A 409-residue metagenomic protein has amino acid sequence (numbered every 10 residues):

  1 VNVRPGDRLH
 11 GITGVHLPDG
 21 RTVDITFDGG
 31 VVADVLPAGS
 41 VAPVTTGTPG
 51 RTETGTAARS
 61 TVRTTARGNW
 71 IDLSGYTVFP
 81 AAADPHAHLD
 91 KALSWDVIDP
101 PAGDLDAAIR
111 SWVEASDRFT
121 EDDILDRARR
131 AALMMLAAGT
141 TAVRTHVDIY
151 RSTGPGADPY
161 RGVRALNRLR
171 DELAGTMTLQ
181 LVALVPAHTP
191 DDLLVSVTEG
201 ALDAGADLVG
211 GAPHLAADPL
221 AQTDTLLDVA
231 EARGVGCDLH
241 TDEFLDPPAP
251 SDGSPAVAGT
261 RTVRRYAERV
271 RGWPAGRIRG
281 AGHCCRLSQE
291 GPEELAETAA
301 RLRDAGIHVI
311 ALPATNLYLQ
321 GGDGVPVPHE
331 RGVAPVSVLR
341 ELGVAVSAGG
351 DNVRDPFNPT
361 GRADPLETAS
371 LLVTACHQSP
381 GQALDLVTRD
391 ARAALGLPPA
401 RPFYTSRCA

Functional and structural regions predicted by a protein language model:
V1-T64: N-terminal metal-binding scaffold of metallo-dependent hydrolase/deaminase domains
V15, G30, G75, H86 (+8 more regions): Divalent metal-coordination and catalytic microenvironments
Y76-V78, W95-H146, S152, A157-A174 (+1 more regions): Alpha-helical scaffold segments that flank or form the walls of functional sites
P80-A92, G236-L245: Histidine-centered catalytic micro-motifs
A92-I124, R233, P248-G280, R303-V309 (+2 more regions): Active-site gating loops and adjacent loop-to-helix segments of metal-dependent hydrolytic enzymes
S111-D126, Q180-L193, A212-A216: Active-site mouth loops of central-metabolism enzymes
G162-D171, D191-G280, R286-H308, V325-S347 (+1 more regions): Histidine/acidic residue-rich metal-binding segments in metalloenzymes
G236, R265-I278, L319, E330-C408: His/Asp/Glu-enriched, well-ordered alpha-helical/loop segment that forms or immediately abuts the divalent-metal
